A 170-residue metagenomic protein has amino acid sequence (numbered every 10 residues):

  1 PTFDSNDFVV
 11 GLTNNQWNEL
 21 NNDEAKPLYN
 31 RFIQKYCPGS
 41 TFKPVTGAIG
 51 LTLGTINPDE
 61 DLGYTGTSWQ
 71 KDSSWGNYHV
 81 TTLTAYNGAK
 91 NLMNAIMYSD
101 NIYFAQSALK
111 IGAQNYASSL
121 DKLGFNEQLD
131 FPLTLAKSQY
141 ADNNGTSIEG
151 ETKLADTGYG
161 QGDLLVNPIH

Functional and structural regions predicted by a protein language model:
P1-S40, V45-H170: Beta-lactam-recognizing serine transpeptidase/beta-lactamase-like catalytic domain environment
